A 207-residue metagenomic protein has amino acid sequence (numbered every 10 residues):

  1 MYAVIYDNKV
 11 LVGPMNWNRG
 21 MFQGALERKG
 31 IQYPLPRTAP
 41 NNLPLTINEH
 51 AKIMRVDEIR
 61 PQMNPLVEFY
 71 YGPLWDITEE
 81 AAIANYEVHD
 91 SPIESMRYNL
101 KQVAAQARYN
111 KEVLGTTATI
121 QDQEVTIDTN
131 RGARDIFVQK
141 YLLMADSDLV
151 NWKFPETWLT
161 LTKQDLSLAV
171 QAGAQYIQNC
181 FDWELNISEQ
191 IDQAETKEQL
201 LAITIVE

Functional and structural regions predicted by a protein language model:
M1, I5-E207: A preference for well-ordered globular domain cores that mediate specific macromolecular interactions or catalysis
